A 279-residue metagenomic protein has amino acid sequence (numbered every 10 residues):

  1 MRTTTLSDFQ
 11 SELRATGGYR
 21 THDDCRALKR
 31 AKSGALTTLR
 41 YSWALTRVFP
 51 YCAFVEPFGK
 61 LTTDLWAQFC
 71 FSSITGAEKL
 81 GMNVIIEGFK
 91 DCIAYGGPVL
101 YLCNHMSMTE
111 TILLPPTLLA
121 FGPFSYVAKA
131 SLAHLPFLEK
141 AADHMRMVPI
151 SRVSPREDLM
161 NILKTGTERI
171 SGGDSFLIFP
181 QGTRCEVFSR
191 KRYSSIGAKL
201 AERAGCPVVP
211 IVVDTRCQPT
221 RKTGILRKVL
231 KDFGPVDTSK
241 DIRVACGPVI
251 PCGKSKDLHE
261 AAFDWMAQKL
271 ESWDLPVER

Functional and structural regions predicted by a protein language model:
M1-V99, I112-L113: Membrane-anchoring hydrophobic helices of lipid-metabolizing enzymes
T38, W43, V48-P57, L61 (+2 more regions): Catalytic core of membrane glycerolipid acyltransferases/transacylases, capturing the structured, soluble-facing
L80-E87, L159-M160, L226-V229: Short gly/ser/thr-rich secondary-structure transition/capping motifs
P98-L100, G173-F179: Residue-level preference for the first positions of well-ordered beta-strands
T117, A141, E168, K199-L200: Hydrophobic/aromatic ligand-binding patch that stacks against planar heteroaromatic rings of cofactors or nucleotides
L138-E139, S175, E186-K256: A cross-family acyltransferase "interaction/gating" segment
G182: Active-site metal-binding loops of divalent metal-dependent hydrolases
